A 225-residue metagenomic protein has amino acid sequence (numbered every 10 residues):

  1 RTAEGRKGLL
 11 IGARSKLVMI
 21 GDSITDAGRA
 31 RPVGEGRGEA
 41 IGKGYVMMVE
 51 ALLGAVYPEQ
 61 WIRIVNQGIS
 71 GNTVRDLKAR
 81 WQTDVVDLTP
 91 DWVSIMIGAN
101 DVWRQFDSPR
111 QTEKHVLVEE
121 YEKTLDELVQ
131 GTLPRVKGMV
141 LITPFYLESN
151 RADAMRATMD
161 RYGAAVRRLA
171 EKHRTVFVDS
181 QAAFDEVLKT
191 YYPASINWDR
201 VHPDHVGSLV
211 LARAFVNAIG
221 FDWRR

Functional and structural regions predicted by a protein language model:
R1-K7: Short coil-to-helix leader/linker segments, especially the first N-terminal amphipathic alpha-helix with its helix
K7, I11-A13, K43-R63, N72-R225: Alpha-helical cap/lid subdomain in secreted, periplasmic, or secretory-pathway luminal O-acyl-processing enzymes
K7-E39: Short glycine-rich His-centered loop
G68-I69: Acidic helix-start/capping segments at beta-turn-to-alpha-helix junctions
